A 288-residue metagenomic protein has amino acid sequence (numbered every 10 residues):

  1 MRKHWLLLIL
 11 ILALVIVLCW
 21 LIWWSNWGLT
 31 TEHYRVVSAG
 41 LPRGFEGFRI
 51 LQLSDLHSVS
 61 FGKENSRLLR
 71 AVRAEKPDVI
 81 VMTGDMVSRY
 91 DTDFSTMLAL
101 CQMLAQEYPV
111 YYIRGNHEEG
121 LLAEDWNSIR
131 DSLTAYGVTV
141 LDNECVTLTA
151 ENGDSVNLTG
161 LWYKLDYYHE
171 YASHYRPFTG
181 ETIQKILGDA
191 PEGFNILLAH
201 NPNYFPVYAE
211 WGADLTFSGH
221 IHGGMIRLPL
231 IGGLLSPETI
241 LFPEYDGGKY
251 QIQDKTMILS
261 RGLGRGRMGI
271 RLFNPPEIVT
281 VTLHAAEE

Functional and structural regions predicted by a protein language model:
M1-G44: N-terminal membrane-anchoring alpha-helices
W23-S25, I50-S66, M86-S95, E118-N127 (+3 more regions): Acidic/histidine-rich helix-loop elements that form or flank divalent-metal/phosphate-binding sites at the catalytic
V37-L51, C145-G160, Q251-M257, L283 (+1 more regions): Beta-strand-turn-beta hairpins that frame and shape the catalytic cleft of phosphate-ester-processing enzymes
G44, F48-E144: Membrane-embedded segments
H57, V87, H117-E118, C145-V146 (+5 more regions): Catalytic metal-binding/acid-base residues of hydrolase active sites
D78-V79, Y111, V138-T139, V156 (+3 more regions): Short, Asp-centered acidic motifs that coordinate Mg2+ and/or phosphate in catalytic or ligand-binding sites
N127, D131-V138, A150-N195, F205-P206 (+1 more regions): Binuclear metal-dependent hydrolase catalytic cores centered on His/Asp/Glu-rich metal-binding motifs
N201-V279: Conserved beta-sheet core of the metallophosphoesterase superfamily
